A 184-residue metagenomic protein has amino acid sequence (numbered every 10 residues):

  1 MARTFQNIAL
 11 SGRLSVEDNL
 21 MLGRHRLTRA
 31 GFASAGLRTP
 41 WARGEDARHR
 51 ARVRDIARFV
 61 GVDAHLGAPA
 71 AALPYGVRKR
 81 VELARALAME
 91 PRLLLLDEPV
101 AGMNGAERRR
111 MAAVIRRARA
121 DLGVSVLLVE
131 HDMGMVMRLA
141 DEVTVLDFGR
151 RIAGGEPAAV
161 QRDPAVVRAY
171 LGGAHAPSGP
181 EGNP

Functional and structural regions predicted by a protein language model:
M1-P184: Glycine-rich phosphate-binding loops of nucleotide-dependent enzymes
